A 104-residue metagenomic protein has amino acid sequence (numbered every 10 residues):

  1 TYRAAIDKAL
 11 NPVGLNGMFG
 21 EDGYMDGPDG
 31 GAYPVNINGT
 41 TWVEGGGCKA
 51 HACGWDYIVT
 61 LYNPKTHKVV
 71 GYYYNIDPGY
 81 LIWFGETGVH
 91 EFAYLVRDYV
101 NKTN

Functional and structural regions predicted by a protein language model:
T1-R3, I76-N104: C-terminal partner/receptor-binding element of secreted or periplasmic proteins
R3-G71: Mature extracytoplasmic domains of secretory-pathway proteins
